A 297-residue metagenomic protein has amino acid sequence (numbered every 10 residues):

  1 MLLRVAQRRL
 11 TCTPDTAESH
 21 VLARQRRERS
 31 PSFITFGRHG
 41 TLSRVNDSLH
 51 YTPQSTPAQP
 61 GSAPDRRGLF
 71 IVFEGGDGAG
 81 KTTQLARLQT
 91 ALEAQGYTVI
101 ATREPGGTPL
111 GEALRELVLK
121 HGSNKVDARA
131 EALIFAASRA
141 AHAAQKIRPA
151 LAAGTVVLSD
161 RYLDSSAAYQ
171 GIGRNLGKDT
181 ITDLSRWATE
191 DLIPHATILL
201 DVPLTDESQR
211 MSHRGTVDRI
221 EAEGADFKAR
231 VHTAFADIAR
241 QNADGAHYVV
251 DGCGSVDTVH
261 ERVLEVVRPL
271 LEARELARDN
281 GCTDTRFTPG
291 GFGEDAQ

Functional and structural regions predicted by a protein language model:
T41-P64, Q89, T205-Q297: NTP-dependent small-molecule kinase module
R66-F70: Pre-Walker A (Motif I) flank of P-loop NTPase domains
F73: Hydrophobic anchor at the beta1->P-loop junction of P-loop NTPases
G78: Walker A (P-loop) phosphate-binding loop of P-loop NTPases
K81: Conserved lysine of the Walker
Q84: Hydrophobic positions on the alpha1 helix immediately C-terminal to the Walker A/P-loop
Q95-T189, R262: ATP-dependent small-molecule kinase phosphotransfer cores that center on conserved nucleotide phosphate-binding segments
R161, S165-T233: A glycine- and Lys/Arg-enriched "phosphate-lid" helix/loop adjacent to the NTP-binding pocket of small-molecule kinases
